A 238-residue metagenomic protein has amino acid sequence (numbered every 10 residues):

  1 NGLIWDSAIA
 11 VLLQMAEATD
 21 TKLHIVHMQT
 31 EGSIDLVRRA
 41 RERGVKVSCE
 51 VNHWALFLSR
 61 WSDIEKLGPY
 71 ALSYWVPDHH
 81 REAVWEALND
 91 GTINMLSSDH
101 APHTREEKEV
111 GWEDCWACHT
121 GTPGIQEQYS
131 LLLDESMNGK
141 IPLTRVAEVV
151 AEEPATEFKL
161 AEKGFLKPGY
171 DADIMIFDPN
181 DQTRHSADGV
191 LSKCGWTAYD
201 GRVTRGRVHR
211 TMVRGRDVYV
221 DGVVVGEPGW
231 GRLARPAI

Functional and structural regions predicted by a protein language model:
N1-L96: Histidine/acidic residue-rich metal-binding segments in metalloenzymes
L3-D20, N94-L96, P102-N180: His/Asp/Glu-enriched, well-ordered alpha-helical/loop segment that forms or immediately abuts the divalent-metal
K22-I25, Y70-V76, L133-N138, E157-K159 (+1 more regions): Short, well-ordered beta-strand elements within core beta-sheets of diverse protein domains
L23, E50, D99, L132 (+1 more regions): Residue-level signal for inorganic ion chemistry
G32-D35, A55-S59, H103-E106, T183-R184 (+1 more regions): Flexible loop/turn segments at secondary-structure boundaries
V45, T92, K140-I141, V223: Residue-level recognition of short, well-ordered coil/turn positions that link secondary-structure elements
Y74, P142-R145, S186-S192: Short, positively charged
V110, D114, P168-A234: C-terminal cap of metal-dependent C-N hydrolases
